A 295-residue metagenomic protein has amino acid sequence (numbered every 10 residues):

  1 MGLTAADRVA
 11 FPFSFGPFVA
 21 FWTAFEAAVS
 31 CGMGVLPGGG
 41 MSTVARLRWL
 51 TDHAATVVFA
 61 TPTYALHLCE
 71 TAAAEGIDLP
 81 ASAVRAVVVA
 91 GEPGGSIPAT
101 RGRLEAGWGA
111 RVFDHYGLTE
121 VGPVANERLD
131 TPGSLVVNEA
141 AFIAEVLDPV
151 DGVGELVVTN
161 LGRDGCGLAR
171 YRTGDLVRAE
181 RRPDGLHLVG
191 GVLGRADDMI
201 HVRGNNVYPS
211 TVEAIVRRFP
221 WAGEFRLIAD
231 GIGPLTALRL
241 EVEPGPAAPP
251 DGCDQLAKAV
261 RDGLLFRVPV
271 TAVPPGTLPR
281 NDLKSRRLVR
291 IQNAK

Functional and structural regions predicted by a protein language model:
M1-G107, F113, V121, E127 (+1 more regions): Active-site phosphate/ATP/adenylate-binding loop shared across adenylate-forming ligases
V35, V112, A144, F225-L227 (+1 more regions): Generic structural signal for residues in well-ordered beta-strands
G38, H115-G117, L147, D230 (+1 more regions): Conserved beta-strand termini and adjacent loop/short-helix elements that scaffold enzyme active sites in alpha/beta
V58, G152, V157, G162-F266 (+1 more regions): AMP-binding/adenylate-forming catalytic core of the ANL superfamily
V89, G94-S96, T100-P183, D198: Conserved AMP-binding/adenylate-forming
I97, P123-N126, T236-L238, L278-S285: Short, solvent-exposed polar/charged micro-motifs at secondary-structure junctions
A106-F113, R261-P269: Structural alpha-beta junctions
D262-K295: Conserved C-terminal "lid"/linker of ANL adenylate-forming enzymes
